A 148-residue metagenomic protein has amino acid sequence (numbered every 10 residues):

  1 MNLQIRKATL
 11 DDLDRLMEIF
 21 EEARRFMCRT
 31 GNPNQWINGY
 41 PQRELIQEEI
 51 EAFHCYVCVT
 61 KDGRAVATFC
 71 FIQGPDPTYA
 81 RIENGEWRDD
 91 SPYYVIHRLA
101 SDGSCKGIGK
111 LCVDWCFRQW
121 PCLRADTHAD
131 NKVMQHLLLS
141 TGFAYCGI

Functional and structural regions predicted by a protein language model:
M1-D14: Conserved N-terminal entry element of GNAT/NAT acetyltransferase domains
L3, G63-T68, Y94: Glycine-rich phosphate/pyrophosphate-binding loop shared by adenosine-nucleotide-utilizing enzymes
R24-E44: Conserved GNAT-fold acetyl-CoA-binding loop/helix
V57, R64-G74: Conserved beta-strand in the GNAT
C70-S104: Conserved acyl-donor/pantetheine-binding loop and adjacent beta-alpha core of acyl/acetyltransferases and related
S104-R118, Q135-S140: Conserved acetyl-CoA-binding loop-helix of GNAT-fold acetyltransferases
Q119-D130: Conserved GNAT acetyl-CoA-binding A-motif
D130-G147: Conserved active-site alpha-helix within GNAT-family acetyltransferase domains
